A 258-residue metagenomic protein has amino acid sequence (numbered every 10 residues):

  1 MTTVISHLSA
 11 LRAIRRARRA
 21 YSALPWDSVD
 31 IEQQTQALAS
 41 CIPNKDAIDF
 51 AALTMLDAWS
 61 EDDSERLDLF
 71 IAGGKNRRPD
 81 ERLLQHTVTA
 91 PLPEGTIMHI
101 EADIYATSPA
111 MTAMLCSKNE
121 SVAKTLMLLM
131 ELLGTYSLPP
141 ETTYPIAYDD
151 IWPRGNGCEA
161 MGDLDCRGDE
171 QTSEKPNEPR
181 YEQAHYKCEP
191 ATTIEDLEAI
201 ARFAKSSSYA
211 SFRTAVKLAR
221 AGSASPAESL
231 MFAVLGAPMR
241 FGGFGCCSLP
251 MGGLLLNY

Functional and structural regions predicted by a protein language model:
M1-S208: Short gly/ser-rich loop at a beta-strand->alpha-helix junction or flexible surface loop bordering the NTP-binding
R180-Y258: Surface segments flanking catalytic/ligand-binding clefts of nucleic-acid enzymes
